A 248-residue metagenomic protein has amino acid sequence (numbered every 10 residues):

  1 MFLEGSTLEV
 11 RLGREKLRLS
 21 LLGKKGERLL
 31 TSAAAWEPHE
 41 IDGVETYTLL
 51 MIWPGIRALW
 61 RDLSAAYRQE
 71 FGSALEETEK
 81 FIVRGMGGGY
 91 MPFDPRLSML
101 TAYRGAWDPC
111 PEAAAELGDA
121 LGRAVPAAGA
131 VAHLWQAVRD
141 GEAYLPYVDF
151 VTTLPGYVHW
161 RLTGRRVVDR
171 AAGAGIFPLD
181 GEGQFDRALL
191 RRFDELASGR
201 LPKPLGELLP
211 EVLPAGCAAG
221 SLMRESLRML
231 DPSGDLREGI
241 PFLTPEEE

Functional and structural regions predicted by a protein language model:
M1-S98, D119, Y147, G199 (+2 more regions): N-terminal glycine/serine-rich phosphate-binding loop of ATP-dependent small-molecule kinases, especially carbohydrate
A34-A35, R104-G105, A172: Residue-level structural signal for beta-strand termini and adjacent loop
D42-G43, P109-E112, L222-R224: Short, charged, surface-exposed secondary-structure boundary motifs
W53-S64, V131-L134, M223, E247-E248: Short, hydrophobic/amphipathic alpha-helical packing segments that form internal helix faces or helix-helix interfaces
V83, G88-F93, S98, G118-E246: Gly/Ser/Thr-rich active-site cleft segment
S98-A106: A mobile, often basic/glycine-rich helix-loop segment that functions as the active-site lid/recognition loop
G105-D119: Short alpha-helix plus adjacent loop in nuclease-associated cores
